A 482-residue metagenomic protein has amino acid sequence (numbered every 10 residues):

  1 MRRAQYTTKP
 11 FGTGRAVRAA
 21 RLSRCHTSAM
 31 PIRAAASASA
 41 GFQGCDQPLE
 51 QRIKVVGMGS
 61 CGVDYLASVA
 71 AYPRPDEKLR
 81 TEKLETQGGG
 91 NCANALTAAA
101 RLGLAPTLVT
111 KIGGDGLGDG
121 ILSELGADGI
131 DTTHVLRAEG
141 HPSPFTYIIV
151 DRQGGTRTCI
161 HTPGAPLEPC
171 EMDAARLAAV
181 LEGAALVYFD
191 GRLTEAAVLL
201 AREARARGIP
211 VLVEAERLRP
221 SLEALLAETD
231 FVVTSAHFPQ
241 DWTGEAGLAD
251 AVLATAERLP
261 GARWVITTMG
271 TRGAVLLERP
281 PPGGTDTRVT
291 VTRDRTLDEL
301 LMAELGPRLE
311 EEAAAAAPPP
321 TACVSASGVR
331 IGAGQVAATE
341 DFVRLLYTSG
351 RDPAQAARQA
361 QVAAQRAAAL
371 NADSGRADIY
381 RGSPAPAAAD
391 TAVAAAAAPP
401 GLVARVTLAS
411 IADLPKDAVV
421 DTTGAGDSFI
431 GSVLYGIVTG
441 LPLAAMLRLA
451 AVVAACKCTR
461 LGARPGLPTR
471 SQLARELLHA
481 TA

Functional and structural regions predicted by a protein language model:
R2-R21, H26, M30-R33, S37-I53 (+2 more regions): Conserved phosphate-binding/catalytic region of the ribokinase-like
D46, E50-R52, V63, Y72-T86 (+3 more regions): Conserved N-terminal subdomain of the carbohydrate kinase-like
I53-G62, L212: Short, hydrophobic/glycine-enriched beta-strand segments
G89-T107, G431: Active-site alpha-helical elements of protease catalytic centers
A179-V180, A224-L225, V232, R258: Structural alpha-helical scaffold elements that stabilize or flank donor/cofactor-binding regions in carbohydrate
A204-L212: Short beta-strand/loop segments at the ligand-binding rim of alpha/beta enzyme cores
R217-L225: Short, glycine/polar-rich helix-capping loops at beta-to-alpha or helix-loop-helix junctions that flank or form
T229-P239, V265: A short beta-strand/loop micro-motif in the catalytic core of glycosyltransferases that engages the nucleotide-sugar
